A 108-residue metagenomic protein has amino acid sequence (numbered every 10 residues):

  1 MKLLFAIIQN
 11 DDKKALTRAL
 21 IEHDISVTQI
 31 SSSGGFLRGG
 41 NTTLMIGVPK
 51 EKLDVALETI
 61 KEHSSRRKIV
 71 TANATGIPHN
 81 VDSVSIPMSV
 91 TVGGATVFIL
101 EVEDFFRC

Functional and structural regions predicted by a protein language model:
M1-C108: Positively charged, small/polar-rich N-terminal and surface patches that mediate targeting and assembly and bind
